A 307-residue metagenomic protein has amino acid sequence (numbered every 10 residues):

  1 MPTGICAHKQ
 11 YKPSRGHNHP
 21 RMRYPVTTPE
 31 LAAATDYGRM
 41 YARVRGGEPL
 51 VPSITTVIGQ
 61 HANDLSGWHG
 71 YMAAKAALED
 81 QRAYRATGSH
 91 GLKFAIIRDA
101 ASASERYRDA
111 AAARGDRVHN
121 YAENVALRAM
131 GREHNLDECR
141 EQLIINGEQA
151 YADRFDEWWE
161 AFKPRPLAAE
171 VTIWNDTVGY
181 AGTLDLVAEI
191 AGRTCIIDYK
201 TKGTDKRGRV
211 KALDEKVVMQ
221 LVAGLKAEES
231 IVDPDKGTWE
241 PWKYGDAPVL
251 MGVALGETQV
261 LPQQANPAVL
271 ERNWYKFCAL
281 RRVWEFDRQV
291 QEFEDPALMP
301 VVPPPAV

Functional and structural regions predicted by a protein language model:
M1-A181: Metal-dependent nuclease catalytic cores that hydrolyze phosphodiester bonds in DNA/RNA, characterized by
L167-Q291: Mg2+/Mn2+-dependent nuclease catalytic core
D287-V307: Acidic, carboxylate-rich catalytic segments that either coordinate divalent cations
